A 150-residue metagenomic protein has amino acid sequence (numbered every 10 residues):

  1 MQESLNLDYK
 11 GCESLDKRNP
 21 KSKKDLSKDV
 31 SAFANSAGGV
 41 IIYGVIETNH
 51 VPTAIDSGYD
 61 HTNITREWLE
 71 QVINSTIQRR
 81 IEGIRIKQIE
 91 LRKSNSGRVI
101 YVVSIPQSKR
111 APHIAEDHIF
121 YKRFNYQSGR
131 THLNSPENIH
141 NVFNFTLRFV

Functional and structural regions predicted by a protein language model:
M1-G39, E47-N49, S135-V150: Bergerat-fold GHKL/Histidine-kinase-like ATPase
M1-P20, D56-D60, V72-T76, P106 (+1 more regions): Active-site ExK catalytic segment of metal-dependent nucleases
E3, A37, R80, S96-V99: A short, structural micro-pattern
K17, T48-S96: A broadly used, surface-exposed interaction patch
S36-G38, L69-I73, G129-N134: Short, surface-exposed, polar/charged, turn-prone segments marking secondary-structure boundaries
I46-N49, P106-S108: Short, flexible beta-strand-to-coil junctions
G83-V150: Mixed-charge intrinsically disordered linker/loop segments at interdomain junctions
